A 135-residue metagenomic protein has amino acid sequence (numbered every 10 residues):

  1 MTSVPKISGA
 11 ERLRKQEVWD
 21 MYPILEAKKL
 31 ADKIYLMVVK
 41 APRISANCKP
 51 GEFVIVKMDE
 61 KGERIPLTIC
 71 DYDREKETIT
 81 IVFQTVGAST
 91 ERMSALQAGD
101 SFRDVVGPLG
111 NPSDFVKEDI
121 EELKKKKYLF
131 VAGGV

Functional and structural regions predicted by a protein language model:
T2-K6: Cysteine-cluster motifs in flexible loop/terminal segments that predominantly coordinate metals
G9-D100: Ferredoxin-reductase
E91, A95-V135: FNR/FR-type flavoprotein reductase catalytic core
